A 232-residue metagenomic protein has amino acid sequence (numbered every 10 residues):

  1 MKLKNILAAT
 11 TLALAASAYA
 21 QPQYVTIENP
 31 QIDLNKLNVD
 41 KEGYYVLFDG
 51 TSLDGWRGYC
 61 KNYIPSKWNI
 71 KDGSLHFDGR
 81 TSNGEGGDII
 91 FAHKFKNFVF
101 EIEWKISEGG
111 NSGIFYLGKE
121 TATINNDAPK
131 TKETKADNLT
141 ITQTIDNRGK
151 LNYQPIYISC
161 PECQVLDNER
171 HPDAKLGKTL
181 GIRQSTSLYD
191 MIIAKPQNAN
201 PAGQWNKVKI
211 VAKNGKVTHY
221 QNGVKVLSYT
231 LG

Functional and structural regions predicted by a protein language model:
M1-P22: Bacterial Sec-dependent N-terminal signal peptides
A20-G232: Carbohydrate-interacting regions of secretory-pathway proteins
